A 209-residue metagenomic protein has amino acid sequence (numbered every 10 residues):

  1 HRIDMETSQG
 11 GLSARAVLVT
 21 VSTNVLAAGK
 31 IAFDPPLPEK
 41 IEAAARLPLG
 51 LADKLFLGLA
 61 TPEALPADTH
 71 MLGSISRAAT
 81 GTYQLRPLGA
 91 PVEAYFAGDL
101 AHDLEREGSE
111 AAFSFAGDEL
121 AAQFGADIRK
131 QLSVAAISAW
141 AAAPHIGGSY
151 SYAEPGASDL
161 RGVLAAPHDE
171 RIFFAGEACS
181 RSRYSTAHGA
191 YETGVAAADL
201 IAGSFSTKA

Functional and structural regions predicted by a protein language model:
R2-M5, L51, D68-T69, S74-A209: Conserved flavin/dinucleotide-binding core of flavoenzymes
T7-P66, A126: Central helical "cap/lid" subdomain
